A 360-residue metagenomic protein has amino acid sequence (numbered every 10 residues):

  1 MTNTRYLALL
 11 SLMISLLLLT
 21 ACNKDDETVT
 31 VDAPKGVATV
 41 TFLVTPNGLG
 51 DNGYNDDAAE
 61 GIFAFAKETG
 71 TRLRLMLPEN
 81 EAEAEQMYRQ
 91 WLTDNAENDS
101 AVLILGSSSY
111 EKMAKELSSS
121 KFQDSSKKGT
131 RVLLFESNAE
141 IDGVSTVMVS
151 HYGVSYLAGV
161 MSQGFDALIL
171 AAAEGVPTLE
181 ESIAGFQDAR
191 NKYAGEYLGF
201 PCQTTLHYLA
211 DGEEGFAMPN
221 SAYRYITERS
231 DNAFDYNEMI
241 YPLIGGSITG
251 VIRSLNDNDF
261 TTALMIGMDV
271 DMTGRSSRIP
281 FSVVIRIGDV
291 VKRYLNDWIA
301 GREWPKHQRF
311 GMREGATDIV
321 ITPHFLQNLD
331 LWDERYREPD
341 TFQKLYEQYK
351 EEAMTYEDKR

Functional and structural regions predicted by a protein language model:
L18-A21: C-terminal motif of bacterial Sec signal peptides marking the signal peptidase cleavage site
N23-D26: Bacterial signal peptide processing site
T39-G61, F65, R74-E81, S108 (+1 more regions): Extracytoplasmic "Venus flytrap"
F42, E97-S108, R131-F135, I169 (+2 more regions): Periplasmic-binding protein-like
I62, Y156-P201, H307-D333: An alpha-beta-alpha
D124-V149, V270-S277: Flexible loop/hinge segments that line or gate small-molecule binding clefts
T146-A167, V283-A300: Hydrophobic alpha-helical segments within soluble ligand-binding/sensing domains
R293-R360: Hinge/cleft segment of the Venus flytrap/periplasmic-binding protein
